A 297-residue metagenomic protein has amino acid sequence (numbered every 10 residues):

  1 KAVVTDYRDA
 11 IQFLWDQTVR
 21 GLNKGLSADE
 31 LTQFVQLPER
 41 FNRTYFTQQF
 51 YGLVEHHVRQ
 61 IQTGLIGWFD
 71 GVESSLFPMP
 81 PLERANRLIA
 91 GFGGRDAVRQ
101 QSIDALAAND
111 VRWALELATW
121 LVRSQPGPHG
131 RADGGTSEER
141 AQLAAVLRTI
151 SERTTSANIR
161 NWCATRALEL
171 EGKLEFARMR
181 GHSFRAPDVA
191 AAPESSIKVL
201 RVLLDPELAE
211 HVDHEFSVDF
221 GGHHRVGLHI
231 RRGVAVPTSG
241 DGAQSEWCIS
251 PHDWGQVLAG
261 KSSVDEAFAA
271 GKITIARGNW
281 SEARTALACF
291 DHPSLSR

Functional and structural regions predicted by a protein language model:
K1-E194: Accessory terminal helices/loops
A108-E116, R123, A145-R297: Feature captures hydrophobic
